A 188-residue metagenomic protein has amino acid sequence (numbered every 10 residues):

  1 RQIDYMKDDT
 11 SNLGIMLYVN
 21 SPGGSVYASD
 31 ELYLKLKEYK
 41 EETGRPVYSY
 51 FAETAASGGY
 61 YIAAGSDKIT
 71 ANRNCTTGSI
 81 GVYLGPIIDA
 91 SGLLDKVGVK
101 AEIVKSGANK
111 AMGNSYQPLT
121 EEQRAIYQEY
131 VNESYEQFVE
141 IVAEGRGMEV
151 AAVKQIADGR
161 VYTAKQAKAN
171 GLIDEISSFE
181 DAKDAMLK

Functional and structural regions predicted by a protein language model:
R1-R45, T54-G145, K188: Small-residue-centered hinge/linker elements
I15-M16, S49, I103, A152 (+1 more regions): A generic structural-conservation signal
Y48-A56, A157-R160: Glycine-rich beta-to-alpha transition loops that act as phosphate-gripper elements at the mouths of alpha/beta enzyme
Y50-F51, V142-A143, G147-E149, V153-K154: Mixed-charge, polar/low-complexity N-terminal
V150-K188: Extracytoplasmic/luminal low-complexity segments enriched in Pro/Gly and acidic/polar residues that act as flexible
